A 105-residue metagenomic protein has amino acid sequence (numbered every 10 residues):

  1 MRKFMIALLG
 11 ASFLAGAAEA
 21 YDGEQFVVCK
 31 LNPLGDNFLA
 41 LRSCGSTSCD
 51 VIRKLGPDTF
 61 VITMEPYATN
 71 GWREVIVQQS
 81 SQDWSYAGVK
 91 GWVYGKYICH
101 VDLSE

Functional and structural regions predicted by a protein language model:
M1-F4: Positively charged n-region of N-terminal signal peptides that target proteins for export
A7-A15: Bacterial N-terminal signal peptides
G16-A20: Sec/Tat signal peptide C-region and signal peptidase I cleavage site
Y21-D36: Short N-terminal segments immediately surrounding and downstream of signal-peptide cleavage
Q25-F26, G45-S46, P66-T69: Short glycine/proline-centered loop/turn elements that form peptide/ligand docking sites
D36-S46: Short, structured beta-strand/loop micro-motifs enriched in basic residues and often containing a Trp
I52-K96: SH3/SH3-like beta-barrel superfamily modules
V93-E105: Short, low-complexity, Pro/Ser/Thr/Gly-rich segments in the mature regions of secreted, periplasmic
